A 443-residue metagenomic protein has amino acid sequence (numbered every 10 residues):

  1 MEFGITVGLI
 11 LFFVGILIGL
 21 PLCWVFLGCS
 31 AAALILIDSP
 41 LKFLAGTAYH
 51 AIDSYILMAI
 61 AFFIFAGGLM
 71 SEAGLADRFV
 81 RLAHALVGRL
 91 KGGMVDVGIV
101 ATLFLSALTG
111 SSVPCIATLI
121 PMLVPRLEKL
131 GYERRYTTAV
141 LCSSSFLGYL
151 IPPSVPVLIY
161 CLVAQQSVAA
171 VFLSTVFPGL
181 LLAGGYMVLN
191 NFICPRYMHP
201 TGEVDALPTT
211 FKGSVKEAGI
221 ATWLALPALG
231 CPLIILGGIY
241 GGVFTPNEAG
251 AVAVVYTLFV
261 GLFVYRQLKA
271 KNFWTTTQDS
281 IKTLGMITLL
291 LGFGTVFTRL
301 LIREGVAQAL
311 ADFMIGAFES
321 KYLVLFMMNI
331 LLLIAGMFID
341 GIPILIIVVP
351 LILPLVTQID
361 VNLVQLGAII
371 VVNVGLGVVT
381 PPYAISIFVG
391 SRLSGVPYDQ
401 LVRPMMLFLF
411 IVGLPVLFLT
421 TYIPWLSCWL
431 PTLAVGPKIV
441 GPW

Functional and structural regions predicted by a protein language model:
M1-W443: Alpha-helical transmembrane segments of multi-pass membrane transport proteins
